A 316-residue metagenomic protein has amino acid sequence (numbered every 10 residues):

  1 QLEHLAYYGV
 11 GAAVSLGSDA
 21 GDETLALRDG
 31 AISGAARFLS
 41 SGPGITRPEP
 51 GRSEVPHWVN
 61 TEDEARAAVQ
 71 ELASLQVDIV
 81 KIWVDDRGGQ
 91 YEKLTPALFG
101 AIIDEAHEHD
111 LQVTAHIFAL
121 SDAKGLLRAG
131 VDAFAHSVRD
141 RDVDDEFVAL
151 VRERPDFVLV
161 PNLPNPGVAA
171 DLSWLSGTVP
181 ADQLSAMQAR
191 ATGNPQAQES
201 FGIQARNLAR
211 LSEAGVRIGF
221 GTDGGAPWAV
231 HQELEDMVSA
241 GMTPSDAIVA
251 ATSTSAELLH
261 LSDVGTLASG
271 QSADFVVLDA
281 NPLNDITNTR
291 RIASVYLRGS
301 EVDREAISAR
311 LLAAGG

Functional and structural regions predicted by a protein language model:
Q1, A67-A68, S121-D122, V143-F147 (+2 more regions): Short acidic active-site motifs
Q1-V113, E146-M187: Divalent-metal coordination cores built from histidine and acidic residues
S15, I82, F134-H136, F220-G221: Conserved beta-strand positions
T24-L25, K93, A123-G130, N165-A181 (+3 more regions): Histidine/acidic-residue-rich catalytic or RNA/ligand-binding cores of hydrolases and nuclease-related proteins
G34-S41, V131-R141, P244: Short hydrophobic/aromatic-enriched beta-strand-loop microsegments
P43, S137-D142, L163-N165, S300-E301: Short, acidic/turn-prone active-site loops that include or flank metal/cofactor- and phosphate-binding residues
E108, P195-N281, E301: His/Asp/Glu-enriched, well-ordered alpha-helical/loop segment that forms or immediately abuts the divalent-metal
L127-F134, E153-V158, G215-V216, M242-T243: Glycine-enriched alpha-helix->loop->beta-strand junction motifs that scaffold or abut catalytic
